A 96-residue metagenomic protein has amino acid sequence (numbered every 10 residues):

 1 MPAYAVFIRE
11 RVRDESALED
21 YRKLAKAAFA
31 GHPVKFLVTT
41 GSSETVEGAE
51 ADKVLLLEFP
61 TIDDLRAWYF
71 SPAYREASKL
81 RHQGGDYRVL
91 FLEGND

Functional and structural regions predicted by a protein language model:
M1-K53, P60-F70, E93-D96: Short S/T/G/P-rich N-terminal loop/turn motif that feeds into the first structured element of a domain
I62-L90: C-terminal structural segments of small proteins and small subunits
